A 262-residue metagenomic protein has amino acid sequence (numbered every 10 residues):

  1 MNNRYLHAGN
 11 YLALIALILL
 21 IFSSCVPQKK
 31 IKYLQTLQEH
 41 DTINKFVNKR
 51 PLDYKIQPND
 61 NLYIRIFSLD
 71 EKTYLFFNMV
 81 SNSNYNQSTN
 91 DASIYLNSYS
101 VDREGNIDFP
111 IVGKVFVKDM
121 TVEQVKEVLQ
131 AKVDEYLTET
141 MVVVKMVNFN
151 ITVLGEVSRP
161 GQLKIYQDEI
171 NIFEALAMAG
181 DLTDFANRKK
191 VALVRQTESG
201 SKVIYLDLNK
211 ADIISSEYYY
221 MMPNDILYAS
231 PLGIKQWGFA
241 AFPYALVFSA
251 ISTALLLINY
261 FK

Functional and structural regions predicted by a protein language model:
M1-C25: Sec-dependent bacterial lipoprotein signal peptides
N2-L6, C25-K262: Ser/Thr/Pro/Gly-biased, low-complexity, turn-/loop-rich segments that often occur immediately after N-terminal
